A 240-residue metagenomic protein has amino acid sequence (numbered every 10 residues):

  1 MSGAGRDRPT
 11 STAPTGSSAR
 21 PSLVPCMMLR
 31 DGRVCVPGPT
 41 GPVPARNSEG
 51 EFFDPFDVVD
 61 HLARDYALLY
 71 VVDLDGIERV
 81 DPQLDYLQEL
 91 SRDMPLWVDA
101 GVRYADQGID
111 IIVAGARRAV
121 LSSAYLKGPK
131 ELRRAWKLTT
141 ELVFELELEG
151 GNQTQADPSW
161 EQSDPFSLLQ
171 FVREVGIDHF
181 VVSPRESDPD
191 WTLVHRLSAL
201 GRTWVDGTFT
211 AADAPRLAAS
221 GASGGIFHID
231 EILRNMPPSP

Functional and structural regions predicted by a protein language model:
A19, L23-S48, I112, A116-E186: Conserved anion-binding
P21-S22, S91-D99, L138-G151, R196-D206: Short beta-strand/loop segments at the ligand-binding rim of alpha/beta enzyme cores
G50-L62, Y104-I109, W160-F171, A214: Short, acidic/polar
D60-R64, L87-S91, I112-V113, L132-T139 (+3 more regions): Acidic (Asp/Glu)-rich catalytic clusters
L62-D65, Y70-A114, D188-V194: N-terminal active-site wall of soluble small-molecule enzyme domains
D75-V80, G150-A156, E186-P189, A212: Short, small-residue-enriched loops and turns at beta-alpha junctions that line or gate enzyme active sites
L96-G115, L193-G225: Catalytic cores of alpha/beta
A114-E131, V181-S187, T208-P240: Glycine-rich phosphate-binding active-site loops on the catalytic face of alpha/beta enzymes
